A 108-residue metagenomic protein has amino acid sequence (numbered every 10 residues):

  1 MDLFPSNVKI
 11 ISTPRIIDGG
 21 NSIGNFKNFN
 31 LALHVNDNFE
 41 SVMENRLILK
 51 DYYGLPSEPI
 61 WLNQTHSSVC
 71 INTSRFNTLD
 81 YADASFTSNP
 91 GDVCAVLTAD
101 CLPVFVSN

Functional and structural regions predicted by a protein language model:
M1-N108: Active-site microenvironment for binding and transforming phosphate-containing groups
